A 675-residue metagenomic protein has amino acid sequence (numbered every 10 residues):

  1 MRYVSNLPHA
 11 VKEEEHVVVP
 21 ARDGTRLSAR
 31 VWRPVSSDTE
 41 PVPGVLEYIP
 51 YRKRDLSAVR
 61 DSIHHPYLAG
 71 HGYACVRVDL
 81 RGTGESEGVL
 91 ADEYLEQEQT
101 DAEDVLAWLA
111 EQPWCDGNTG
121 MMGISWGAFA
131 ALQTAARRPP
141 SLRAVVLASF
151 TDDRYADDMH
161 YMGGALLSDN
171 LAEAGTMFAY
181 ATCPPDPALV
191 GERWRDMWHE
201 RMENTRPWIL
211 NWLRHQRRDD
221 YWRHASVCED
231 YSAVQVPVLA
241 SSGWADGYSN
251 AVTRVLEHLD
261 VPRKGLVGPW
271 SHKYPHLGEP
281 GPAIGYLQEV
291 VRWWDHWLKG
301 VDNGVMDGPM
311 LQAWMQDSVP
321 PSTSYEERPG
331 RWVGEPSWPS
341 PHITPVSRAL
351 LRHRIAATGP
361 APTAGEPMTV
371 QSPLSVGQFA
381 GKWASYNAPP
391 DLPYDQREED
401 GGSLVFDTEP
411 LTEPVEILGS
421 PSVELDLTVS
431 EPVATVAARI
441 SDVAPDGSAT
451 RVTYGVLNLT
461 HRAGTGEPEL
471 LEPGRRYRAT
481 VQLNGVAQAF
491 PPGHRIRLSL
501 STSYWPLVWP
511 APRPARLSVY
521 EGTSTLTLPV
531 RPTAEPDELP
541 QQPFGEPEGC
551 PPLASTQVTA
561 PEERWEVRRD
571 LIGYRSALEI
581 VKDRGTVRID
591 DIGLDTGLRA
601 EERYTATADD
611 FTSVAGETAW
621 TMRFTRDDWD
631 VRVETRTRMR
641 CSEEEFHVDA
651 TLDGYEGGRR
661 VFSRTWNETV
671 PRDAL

Functional and structural regions predicted by a protein language model:
R2-D38, D407, L411-E413, D426 (+1 more regions): N-terminal cap/lid segment of alpha/beta-hydrolase-fold proteins
V35-A110, M159-H160, P432, A438-D446 (+1 more regions): Cap/lid segment of the alpha/beta-hydrolase catalytic domain
D61-S62, G70, Q133-A233: Accessory cap/linker subdomain of secreted extracellular hydrolases
P113-S125: Alpha/beta-hydrolase fold nucleophile elbow
I124-Q133: Glycine-rich nucleophile elbow surrounding the catalytic serine of serine-hydrolase chemistry
V234, A240-S242: Short beta-strand/loop motif that positions the catalytic acidic residue of the alpha/beta-hydrolase fold
N250-R263: Active-site-adjacent alpha-helix of alpha/beta-hydrolase-fold enzymes
H276, P280-D653, R659-L675: C-terminal, loop-rich substrate-recognition/catalytic regions characterized by aromatic stacking residues
